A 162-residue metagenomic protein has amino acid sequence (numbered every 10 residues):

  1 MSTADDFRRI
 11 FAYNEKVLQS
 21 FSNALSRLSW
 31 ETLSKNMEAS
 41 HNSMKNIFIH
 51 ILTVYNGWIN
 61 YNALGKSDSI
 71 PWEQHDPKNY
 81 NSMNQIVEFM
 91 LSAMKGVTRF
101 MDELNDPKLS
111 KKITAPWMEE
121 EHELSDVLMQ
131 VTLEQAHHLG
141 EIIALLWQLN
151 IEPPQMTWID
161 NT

Functional and structural regions predicted by a protein language model:
M1-D5: Basic/polar N-terminal segments that are highly enriched at the extreme N-terminus, encompassing both cleavable
D6, G57-W58, Q85, G96: Exposed alpha-helical structural elements
F7-N23, R27-H75, A115-T162: Short, contiguous alpha-helical
W30-K35, N79-S92, K108-L109, L124-Q130: Short alpha-helical interface patches
G65-L104: Helix-adjacent hinge/juxtasegments
D102-W117: Acidic catalytic patch
